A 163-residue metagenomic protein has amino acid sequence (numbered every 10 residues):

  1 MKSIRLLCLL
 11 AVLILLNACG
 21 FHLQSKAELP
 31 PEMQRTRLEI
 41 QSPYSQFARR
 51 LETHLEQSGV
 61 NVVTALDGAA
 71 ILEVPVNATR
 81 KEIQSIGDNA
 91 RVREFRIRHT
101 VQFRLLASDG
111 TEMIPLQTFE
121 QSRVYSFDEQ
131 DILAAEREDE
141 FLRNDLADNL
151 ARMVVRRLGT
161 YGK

Functional and structural regions predicted by a protein language model:
M1-C8: Bacterial N-terminal signal peptides that target proteins for export
L15-A18: C-terminal motif of bacterial Sec signal peptides marking the signal peptidase cleavage site
G20-L23: Bacterial signal peptide processing site
E32-A78: N-terminal segment of the mature soluble domain
A48, E52-L55, R98, L116 (+4 more regions): Extracytoplasmic/secreted envelope proteins and their assembly/folding machinery, especially bacterial periplasmic
L55-G59, L105-D109, M153-G162: Sec/Tat-exported extracytoplasmic proteins
G68, E73-T118, S122-E140: Surface-exposed short loop/turn segments
L133-K163: C-terminal/domain-edge helix-coil "capping" segments
